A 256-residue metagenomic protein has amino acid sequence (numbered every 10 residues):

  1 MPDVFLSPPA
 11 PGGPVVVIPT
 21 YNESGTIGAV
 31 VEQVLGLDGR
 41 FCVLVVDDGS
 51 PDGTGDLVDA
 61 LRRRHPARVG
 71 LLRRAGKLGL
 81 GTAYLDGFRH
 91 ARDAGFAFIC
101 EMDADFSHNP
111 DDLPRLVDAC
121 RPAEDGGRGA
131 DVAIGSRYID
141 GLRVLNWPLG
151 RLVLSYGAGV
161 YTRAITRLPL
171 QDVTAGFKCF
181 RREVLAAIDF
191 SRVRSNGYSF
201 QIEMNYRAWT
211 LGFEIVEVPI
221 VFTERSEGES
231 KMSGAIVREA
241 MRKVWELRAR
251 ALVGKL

Functional and structural regions predicted by a protein language model:
M1-G13, R167-L168, S191-L256: Hydrophobic helical membrane-anchoring modules
M1-Q33: N-proximal low-complexity "stem/linker" segments adjacent to membrane-targeting elements
I18, R40-S50, L72-R73, M102: Short beta-strand/loop segment that forms part of the nucleotide-sugar
G25-A29, D52-L61: Acidic helix N-cap motif at the loop->helix transition within catalytic regions of sugar-transfer enzymes
I27, G87, D105, R181 (+3 more regions): Residue-level signature of catalytic and energy-coupling elements of molecular machines, predominantly ATP/GTP-dependent
E32-F41: Short, acidic, metal-binding catalytic loop of nucleotide-sugar glycosyltransferases
D47-D56, F106: A conserved acidic beta->alpha catalytic loop
R74-D93, F98, P110-Y198, R225-A235 (+1 more regions): Acceptor/aglycone-binding surface of glycosyltransferases and processive sugar-polymer synthases
